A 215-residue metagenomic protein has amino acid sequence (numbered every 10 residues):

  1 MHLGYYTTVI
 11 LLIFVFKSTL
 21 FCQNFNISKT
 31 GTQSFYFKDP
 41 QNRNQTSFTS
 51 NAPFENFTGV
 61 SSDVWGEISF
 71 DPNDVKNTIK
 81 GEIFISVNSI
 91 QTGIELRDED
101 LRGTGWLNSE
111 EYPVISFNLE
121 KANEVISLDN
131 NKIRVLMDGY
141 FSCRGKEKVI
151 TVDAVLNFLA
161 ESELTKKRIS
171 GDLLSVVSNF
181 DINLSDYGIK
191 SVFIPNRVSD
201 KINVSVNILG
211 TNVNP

Functional and structural regions predicted by a protein language model:
M1-S28: Bacterial Sec-dependent N-terminal signal peptides
C22-P215: Low-complexity, acidic/polar, glycine-enriched regions of mature
